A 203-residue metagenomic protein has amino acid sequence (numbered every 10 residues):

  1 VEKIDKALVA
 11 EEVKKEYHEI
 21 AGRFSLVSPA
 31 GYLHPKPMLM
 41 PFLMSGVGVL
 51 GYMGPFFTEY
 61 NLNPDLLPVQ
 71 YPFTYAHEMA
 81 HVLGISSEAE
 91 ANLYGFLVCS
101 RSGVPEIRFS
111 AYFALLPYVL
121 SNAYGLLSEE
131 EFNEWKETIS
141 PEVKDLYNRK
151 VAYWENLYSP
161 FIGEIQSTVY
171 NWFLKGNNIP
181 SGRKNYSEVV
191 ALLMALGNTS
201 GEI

Functional and structural regions predicted by a protein language model:
V1-Y60, P64, P68: Auxiliary, metal-adjacent structural segments of Zn-dependent hydrolase domains
I4-A7, E11, D65-Q70, V82-A89 (+2 more regions): Soluble non-cytosolic domains of exported or imported proteins
F73-N92, F96-L97: Active-site recognition of the HExxH zinc-binding catalytic motif
A89-L93, P105-Y112, P141-D145: Membrane-proximal, solvent-exposed terminal domains/tails of membrane-associated proteins
F96-S128: Short helix/loop segments within enzyme catalytic domains that coordinate or immediately flank catalytic cofactors
I107-L116, W135, E188-L193, G201-E202: Polar alpha-helical coiled-coil and adjacent low-complexity
N122-K150: Amphipathic alpha-helical blocks and their helix-capping loop/short-beta junctions
E142-I203: Pan-zinc metallopeptidase signature
